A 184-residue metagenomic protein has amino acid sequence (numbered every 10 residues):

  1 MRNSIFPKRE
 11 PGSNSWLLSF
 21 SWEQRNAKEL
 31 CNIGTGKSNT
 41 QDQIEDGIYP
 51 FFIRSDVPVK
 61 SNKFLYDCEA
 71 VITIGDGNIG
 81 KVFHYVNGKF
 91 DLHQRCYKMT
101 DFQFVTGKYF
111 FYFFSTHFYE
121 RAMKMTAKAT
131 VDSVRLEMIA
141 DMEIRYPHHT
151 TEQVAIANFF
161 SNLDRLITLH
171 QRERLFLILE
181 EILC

Functional and structural regions predicted by a protein language model:
M1-C184: Feature detects amphipathic, helix-rich regulatory segments
